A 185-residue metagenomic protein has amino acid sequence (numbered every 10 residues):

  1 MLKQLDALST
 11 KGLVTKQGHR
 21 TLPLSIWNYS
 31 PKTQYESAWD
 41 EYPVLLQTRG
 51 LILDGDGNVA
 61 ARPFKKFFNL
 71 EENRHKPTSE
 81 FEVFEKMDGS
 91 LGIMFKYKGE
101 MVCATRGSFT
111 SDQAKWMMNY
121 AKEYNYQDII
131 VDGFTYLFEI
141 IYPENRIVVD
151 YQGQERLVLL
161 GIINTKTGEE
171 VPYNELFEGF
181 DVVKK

Functional and structural regions predicted by a protein language model:
M1-K185: Core nucleotide-handling region used for phosphoryl-transfer chemistry
